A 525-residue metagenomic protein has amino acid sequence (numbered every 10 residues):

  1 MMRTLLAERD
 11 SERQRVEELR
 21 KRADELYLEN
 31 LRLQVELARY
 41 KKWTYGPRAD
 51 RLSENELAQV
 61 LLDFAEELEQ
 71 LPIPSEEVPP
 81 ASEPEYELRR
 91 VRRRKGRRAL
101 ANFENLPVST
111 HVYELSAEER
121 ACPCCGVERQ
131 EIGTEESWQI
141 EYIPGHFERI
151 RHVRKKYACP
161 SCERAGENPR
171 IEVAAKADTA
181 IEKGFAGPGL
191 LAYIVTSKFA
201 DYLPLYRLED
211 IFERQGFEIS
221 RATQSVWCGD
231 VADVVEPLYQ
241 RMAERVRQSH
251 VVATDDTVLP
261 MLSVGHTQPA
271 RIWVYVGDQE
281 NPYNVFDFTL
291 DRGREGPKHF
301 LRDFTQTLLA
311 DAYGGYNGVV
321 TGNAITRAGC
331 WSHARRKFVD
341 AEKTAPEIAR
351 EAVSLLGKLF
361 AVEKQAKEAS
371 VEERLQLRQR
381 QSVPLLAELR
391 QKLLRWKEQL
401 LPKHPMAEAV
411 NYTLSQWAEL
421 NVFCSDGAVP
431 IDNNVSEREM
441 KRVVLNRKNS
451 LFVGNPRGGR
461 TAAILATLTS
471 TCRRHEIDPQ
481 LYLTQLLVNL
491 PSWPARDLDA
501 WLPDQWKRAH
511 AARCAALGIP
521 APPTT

Functional and structural regions predicted by a protein language model:
M1-F185, A253-T254, L498-L502, A516-T525: Short, flexible loop/hinge motifs at secondary-structure junctions
G46, C122, C159, I194 (+11 more regions): Mobile genetic element proteins and their domesticated derivatives, centered on retroelements and DNA transposons
F103-E104, E114-E119, P123, L205-D303 (+2 more regions): Gly/Pro-rich turn-and-neighbor structural signature
R129-E131, Q139, Y202-L203, A232-V234 (+9 more regions): Flexible loop/turn segments at secondary-structure boundaries
E131-G133, E167-I171, M261-S263, Y283-F286 (+6 more regions): Short helix/loop capping segments that flank catalytic or ligand/cofactor-binding pockets
G187-D201: Short, amphipathic alpha-helical "recognition" segments used to contact nucleic acids or chromatin
V251, A312, T321-S354: Conserved beta-strand -> loop -> alpha-helix junction used to position metal-binding or nucleic-acid-contacting
D303-T305, Y313-G315, E351-T525: Acidic/histidine-rich catalytic cores and adjacent linkers of DNA breakage/strand-transfer/modification proteins
